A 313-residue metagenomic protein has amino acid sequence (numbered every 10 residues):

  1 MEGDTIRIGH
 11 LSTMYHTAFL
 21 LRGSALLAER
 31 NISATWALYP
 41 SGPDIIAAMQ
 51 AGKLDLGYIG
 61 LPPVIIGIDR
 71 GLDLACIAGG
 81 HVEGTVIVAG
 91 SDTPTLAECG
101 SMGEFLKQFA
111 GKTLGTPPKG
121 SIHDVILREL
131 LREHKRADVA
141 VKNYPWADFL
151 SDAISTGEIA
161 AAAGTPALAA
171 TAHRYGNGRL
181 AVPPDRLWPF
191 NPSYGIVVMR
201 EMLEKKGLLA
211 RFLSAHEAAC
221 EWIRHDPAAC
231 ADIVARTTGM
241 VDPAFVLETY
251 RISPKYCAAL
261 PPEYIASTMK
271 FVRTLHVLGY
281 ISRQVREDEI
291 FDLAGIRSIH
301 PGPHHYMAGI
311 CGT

Functional and structural regions predicted by a protein language model:
E2-E129, E133-H134, A160-P166, A181 (+1 more regions): Short, glycine-/small- and polar/acidic-enriched structural segments that line small-molecule recognition paths
E29, L96, R186-L187, K255-Y264: Short, solvent-exposed loop/beta-turn-alpha elements that line the ligand-binding surface or hinge of extracytoplasmic
I32, L72, R136, M240-V241 (+1 more regions): Helix N-cap/coil-helix junction residues
D44-I46, V64, F149-A153, A169 (+1 more regions): Short, hydrophobic alpha-helical packing/hinge segments within bilobed ligand-binding/sensory domains
F149-R236: Pocket-lining segment of extracytoplasmic ligand-binding domains
K205-S282: Secondary-structure end/capping motifs
L275-T313: Conserved C-terminal helix/tail region of periplasmic/extracytoplasmic solute-binding proteins
